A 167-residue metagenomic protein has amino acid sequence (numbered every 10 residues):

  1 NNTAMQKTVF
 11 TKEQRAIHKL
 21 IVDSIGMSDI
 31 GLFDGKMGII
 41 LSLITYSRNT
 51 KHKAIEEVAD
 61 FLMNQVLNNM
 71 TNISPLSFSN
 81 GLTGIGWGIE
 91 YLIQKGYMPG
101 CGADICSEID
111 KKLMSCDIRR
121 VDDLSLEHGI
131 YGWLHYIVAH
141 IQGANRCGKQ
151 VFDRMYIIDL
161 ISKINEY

Functional and structural regions predicted by a protein language model:
A4-F61, N165: Low-complexity, Ser/Thr/Pro/Gly-enriched N-terminal "stalk/linker" regions
M5-F10, N72-S74, L92, R120-D122: Long, compositionally biased, intrinsically disordered segments
R15-D23, F61-N69, E108-C116, D159 (+1 more regions): Alpha-helical solenoid scaffolds in eukaryotic proteins
H18-K36, N68-L82, I118-I130, Y167: Solvent-exposed loop and edge beta-strand segments that line ligand/cofactor-binding and catalytic clefts
I39-K51, G86-M98, W133-C147: Well-ordered alpha-helical scaffold segments within catalytic/enzyme domains
M63-D104: A broadly used, surface-exposed interaction patch
M98-Y167: Eukaryote-skewed repeat-based solenoidal scaffolds used as protein-protein interaction platforms, primarily
